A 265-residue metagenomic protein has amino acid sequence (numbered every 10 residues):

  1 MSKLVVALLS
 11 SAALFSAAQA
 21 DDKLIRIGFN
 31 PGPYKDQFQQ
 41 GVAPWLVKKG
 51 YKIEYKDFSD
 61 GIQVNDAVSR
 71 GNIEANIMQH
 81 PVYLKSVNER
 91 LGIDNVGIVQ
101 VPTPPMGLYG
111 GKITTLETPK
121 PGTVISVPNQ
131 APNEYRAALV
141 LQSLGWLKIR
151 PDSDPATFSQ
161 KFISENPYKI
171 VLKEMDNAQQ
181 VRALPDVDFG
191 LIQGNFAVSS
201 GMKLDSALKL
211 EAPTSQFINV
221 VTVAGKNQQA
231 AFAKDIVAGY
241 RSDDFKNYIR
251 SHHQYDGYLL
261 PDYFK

Functional and structural regions predicted by a protein language model:
L24, P31-E54: Short, polar/charged alpha-helical segment
Y55-D66, S153-R182: Short helix-initiation/N-cap motifs at beta->coil->alpha
S59-G61, N76-K85, P102, D176-N177 (+2 more regions): Beta->alpha turn/N-cap motifs
G61-G92, G107-L108, T114, S199-G201: Pocket-flanking alpha-helical
S86-I98, G111-I113, L184-D186, L191 (+1 more regions): Ligand-binding "clamshell"
I98-K148, K246: A conserved helix-loop-strand patch within extracytoplasmic ligand-binding domains of the periplasmic binding
P105-L116, I218-F232: A bilobed periplasmic-binding-protein/Venus flytrap-type ligand-binding module shared by bacterial periplasmic
A131-L147, P151-T157, V237-K265: Ligand-binding clefts/hinges and TM-proximal coupling segments of bilobed small-molecule sensing domains
